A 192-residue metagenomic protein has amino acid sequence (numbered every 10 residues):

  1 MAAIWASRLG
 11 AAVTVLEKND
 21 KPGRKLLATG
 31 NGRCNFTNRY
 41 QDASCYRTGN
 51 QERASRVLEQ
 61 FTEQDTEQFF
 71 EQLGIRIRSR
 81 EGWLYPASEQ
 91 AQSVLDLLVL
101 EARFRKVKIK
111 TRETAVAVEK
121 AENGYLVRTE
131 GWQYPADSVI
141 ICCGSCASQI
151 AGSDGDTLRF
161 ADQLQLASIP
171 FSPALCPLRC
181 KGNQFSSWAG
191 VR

Functional and structural regions predicted by a protein language model:
M1, W5, L26, V139 (+1 more regions): Hydrophobic/aromatic ligand-binding patch that stacks against planar heteroaromatic rings of cofactors or nucleotides
M1-V15: N-terminal Rossmann-like FAD-binding beta1-loop-alpha1 element of flavoenzymes
L9-A11, L73, R105, L164: Conserved dinucleotide-binding and phosphotransfer motif residues
D20-P22, L27-A28, F36-A43, R76 (+2 more regions): An anion/pyrophosphate-binding glycine-rich loop and adjacent beta-alpha core in soluble alpha-beta enzymes
N31-E81: Glycine-rich active-site loop/strand segments that organize a redox cofactor
R53-V57, L84-E89, C143-A151: Flexible, glycine/proline-enriched loop segments at strand-loop-helix junctions that form or flank small-ligand binding
T62-L73, E81-R105: An accessory alpha-helical subdomain
Q92-S93, L97-R192: Predominantly flavin-linked oxidoreductase catalytic cores and closely associated redox partners
